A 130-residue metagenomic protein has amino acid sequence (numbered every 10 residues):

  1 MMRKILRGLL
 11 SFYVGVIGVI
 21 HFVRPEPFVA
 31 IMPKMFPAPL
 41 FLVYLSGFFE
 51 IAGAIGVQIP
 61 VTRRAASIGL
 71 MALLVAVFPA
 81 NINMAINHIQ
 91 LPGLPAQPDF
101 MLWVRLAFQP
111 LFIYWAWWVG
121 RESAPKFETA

Functional and structural regions predicted by a protein language model:
M1-A130: Membrane-interface extramembranous regions
